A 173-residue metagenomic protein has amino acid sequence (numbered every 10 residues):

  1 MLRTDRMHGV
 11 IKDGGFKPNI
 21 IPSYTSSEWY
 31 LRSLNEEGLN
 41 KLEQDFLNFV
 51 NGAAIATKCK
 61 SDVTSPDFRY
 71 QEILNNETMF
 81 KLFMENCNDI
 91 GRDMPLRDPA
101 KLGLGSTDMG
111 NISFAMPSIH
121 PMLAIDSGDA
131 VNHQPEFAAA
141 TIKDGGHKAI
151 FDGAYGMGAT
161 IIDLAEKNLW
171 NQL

Functional and structural regions predicted by a protein language model:
M1-C87, K101-G110: Midchain, well-structured core segments that form catalytic/ion-binding scaffolds
M1-L2, A56-S61, D93-P95, L164-Q172: Surface-exposed helix-capping loop/turn segments at secondary-structure junctions
L2-G9, A139, W170-L173: Short alpha-helical "patches" and their helix-cap loops
L39-L42, C59-V63, D93-L96, I150-G156: Short C-terminal domain-edge/linker segments immediately following a structured domain
C87-G91, I161: Sec/Tat-exported extracytoplasmic proteins
L96-G156, T160-L164, Q172-L173: Zn-dependent metallopeptidase/amidohydrolase metal-coordination segment
